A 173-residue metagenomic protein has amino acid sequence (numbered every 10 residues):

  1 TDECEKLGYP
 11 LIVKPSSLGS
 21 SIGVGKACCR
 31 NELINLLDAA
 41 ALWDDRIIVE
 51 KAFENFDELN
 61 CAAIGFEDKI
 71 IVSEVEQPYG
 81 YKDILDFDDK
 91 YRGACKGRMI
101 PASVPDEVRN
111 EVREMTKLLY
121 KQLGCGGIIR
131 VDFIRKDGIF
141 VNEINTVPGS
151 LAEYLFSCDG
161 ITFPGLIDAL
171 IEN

Functional and structural regions predicted by a protein language model:
T1: Short, glycine-/small-residue-rich phosphate/pyrophosphate-handling segment
C4-I22, D45-F56: ATP-grasp fold ATP-binding core
S20-S21, G97-M99, S150-Y154: Short small-residue beta-strand/loop micro-motif enriched in glycine and branched aliphatics
C28-E107, R135, I139-F140: Phosphate-binding site of ATP-dependent enzymes
P105-N173: ATP-dependent carboxylate activation and anion-phosphoryl transfer catalytic cores that bind Mg-ATP to form
